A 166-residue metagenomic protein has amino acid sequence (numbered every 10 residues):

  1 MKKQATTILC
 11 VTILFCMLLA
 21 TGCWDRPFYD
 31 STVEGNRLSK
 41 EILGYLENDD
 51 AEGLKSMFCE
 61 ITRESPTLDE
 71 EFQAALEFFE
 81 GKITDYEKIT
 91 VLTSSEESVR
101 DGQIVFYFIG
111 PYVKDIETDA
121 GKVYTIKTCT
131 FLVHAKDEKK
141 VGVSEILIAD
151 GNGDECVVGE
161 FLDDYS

Functional and structural regions predicted by a protein language model:
M1-T21: Sec-dependent bacterial lipoprotein signal peptides
T21-G44: Short, low-complexity N-terminal intrinsically disordered segments enriched in polar/charged residues
N36, N48, P66-D69: Alpha-helix initiation and capping sites
E41-M57: Short helix-adjacent coil turns
K55-V113: Short solvent-exposed beta->alpha transition segments
T93-S166: Exposed beta-sheet edge and beta->alpha loop/turn motif
